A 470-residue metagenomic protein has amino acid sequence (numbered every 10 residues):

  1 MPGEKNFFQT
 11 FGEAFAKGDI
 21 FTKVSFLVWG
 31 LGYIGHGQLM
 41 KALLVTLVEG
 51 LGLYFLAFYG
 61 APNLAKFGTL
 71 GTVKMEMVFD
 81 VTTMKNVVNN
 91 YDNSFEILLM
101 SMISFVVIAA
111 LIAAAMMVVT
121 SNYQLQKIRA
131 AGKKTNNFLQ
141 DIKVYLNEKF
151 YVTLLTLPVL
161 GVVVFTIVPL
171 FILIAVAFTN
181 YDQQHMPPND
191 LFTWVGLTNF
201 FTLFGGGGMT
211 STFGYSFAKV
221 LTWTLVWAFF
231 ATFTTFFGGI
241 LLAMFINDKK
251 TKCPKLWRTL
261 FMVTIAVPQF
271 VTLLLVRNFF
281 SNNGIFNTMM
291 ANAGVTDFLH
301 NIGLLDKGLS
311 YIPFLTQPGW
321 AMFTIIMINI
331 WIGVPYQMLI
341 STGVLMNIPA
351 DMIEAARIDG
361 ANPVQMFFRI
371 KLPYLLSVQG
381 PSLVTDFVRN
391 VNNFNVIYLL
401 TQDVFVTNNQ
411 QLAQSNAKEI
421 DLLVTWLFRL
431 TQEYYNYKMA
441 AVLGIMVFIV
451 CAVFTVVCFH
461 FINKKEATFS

Functional and structural regions predicted by a protein language model:
M1-T22, L27-I34, L39-A42, T46-Y54 (+7 more regions): N-terminal signal-anchor/first transmembrane alpha helix
L27-W29, F79-V87, T202, G206-G207: Pore-loop/selectivity-filter region of tetrameric P-loop cation channels
G37, Y59-E76, V106: Transmembrane-helix bundle segments that line or gate the permeation/cavity pathway in multi-pass membrane proteins
Y59-F67, F150-S470: A structural signal for multi-pass alpha-helical bundles of membrane permease subunits that mediate small-molecule
M75-S94, G360, R429: Short, membrane-exposed interhelical loops at transmembrane-helix boundaries
